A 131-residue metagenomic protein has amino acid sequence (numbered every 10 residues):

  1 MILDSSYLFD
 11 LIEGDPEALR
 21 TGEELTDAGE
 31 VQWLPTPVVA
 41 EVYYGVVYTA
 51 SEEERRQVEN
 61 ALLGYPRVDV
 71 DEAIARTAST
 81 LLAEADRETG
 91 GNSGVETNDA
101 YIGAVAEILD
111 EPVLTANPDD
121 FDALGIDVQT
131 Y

Functional and structural regions predicted by a protein language model:
M1-L34, V46-N60: Short, well-structured N-terminal submotif of metal-dependent ribonuclease cores
Y7-L8, V38, I74, I102 (+1 more regions): Alpha-helix capping/helix-boundary segments
I12, V46, L82, L124-G125: Short, flexible helix/strand-to-coil boundary loops that buttress conserved ligand/catalytic motifs in alpha/beta
A28, L63, L124-G125: Short, structured coil segments at secondary-structure junctions
R67-P112: Active-site neighborhoods of divalent-metal-dependent phosphate/nucleic-acid chemistry enzymes
G103, E107-Y131: Acidic, PIN/NYN-like endoribonuclease modules and their adjacent C-terminal/linker elements
